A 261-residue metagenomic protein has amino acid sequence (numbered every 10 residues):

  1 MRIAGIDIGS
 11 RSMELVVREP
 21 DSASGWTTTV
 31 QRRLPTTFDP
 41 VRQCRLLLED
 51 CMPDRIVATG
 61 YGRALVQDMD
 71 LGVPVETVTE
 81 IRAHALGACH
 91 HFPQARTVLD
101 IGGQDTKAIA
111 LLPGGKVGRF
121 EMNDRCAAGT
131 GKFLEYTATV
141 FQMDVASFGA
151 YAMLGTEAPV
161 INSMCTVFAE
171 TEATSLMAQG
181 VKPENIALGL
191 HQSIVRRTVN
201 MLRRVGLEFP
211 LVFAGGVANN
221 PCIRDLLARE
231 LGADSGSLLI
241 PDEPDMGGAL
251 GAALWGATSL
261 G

Functional and structural regions predicted by a protein language model:
R2-L46, V117-C126: Short glycine-rich, Thr/Ser-proximal phosphate-binding strand/loop in the N-terminal lobe of ATP-dependent enzymes
I3-D7, R55-A58, R96-L99: Short glycine-aspartate micro-motif
C44-L46, V66-G102, K107-G115, R119 (+2 more regions): Conserved phosphate-binding catalytic cores of ATP/NTP-utilizing and phosphoryl-transfer enzymes
Y61-G62, L207-E230, P244-D245: Glycine-rich phosphate-binding loops at beta-strand->alpha-helix junctions
P74-I81, L227-L250: Conserved phosphate-binding/catalytic loops in two-lobed NTP-binding clefts
L86, G131-E135, L239-G261: Glycine-rich phosphate-binding/hydrolytic loop that grips phosphoryl groups
K116-E157, N162, L254, T258: Glycine-rich phosphate-binding loop plus the immediately following alpha-helix
A169-R203, D245: Adenine-nucleotide phosphate-binding core of ATP-dependent small-molecule kinases
